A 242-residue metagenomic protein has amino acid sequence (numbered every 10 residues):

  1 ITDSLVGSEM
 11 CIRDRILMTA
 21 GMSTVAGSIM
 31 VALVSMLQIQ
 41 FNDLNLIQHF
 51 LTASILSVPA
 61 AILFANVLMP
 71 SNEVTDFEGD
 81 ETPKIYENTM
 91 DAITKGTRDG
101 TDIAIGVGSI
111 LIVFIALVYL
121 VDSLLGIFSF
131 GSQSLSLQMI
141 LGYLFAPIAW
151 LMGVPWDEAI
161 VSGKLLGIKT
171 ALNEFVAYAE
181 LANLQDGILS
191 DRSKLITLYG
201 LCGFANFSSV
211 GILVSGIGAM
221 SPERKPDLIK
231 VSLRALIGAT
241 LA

Functional and structural regions predicted by a protein language model:
I1-G7: Single conserved hydrophobic/aromatic residue that forms the stacking wall/gate of nucleotide- or nucleobase-binding
S8-L68, R224-A242: Membrane-core helix-loop-helix motifs of multi-pass transport proteins
E9-I12, L33-L46, P83, F128-Q138 (+1 more regions): Inter-helical loop and helix-membrane interface segments of multi-pass membrane transporters/permeases
I16-L17, T170-A242: C-terminal transmembrane helix pair
I55, P59, G108, I112-I115 (+1 more regions): Residue-level signal for the membrane-embedded core of alpha-helical transmembrane segments, especially mid-helix
I55-T101: Long, contiguous bundles of hydrophobic transmembrane helices that form the permeation core of multi-pass
Y86, M90-T94, A159, T197 (+1 more regions): Alpha-helical membrane-protein architecture signal
R98-D186: Transmembrane helical segments that form the transport core of multi-pass membrane transport proteins
